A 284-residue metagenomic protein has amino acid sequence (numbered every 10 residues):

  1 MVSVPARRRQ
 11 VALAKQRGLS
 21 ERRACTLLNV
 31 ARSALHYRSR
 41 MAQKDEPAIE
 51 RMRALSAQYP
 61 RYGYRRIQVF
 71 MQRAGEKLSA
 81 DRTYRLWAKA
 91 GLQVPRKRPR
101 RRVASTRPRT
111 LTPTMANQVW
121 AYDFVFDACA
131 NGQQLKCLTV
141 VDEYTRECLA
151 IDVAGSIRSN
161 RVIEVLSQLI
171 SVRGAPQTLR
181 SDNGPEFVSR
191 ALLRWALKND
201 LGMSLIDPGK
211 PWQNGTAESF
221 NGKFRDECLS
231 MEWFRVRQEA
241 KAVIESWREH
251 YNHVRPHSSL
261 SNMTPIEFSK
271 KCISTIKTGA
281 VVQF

Functional and structural regions predicted by a protein language model:
M1-F284: Charged DNA-binding/catalytic regions of mobile-element recombinases
